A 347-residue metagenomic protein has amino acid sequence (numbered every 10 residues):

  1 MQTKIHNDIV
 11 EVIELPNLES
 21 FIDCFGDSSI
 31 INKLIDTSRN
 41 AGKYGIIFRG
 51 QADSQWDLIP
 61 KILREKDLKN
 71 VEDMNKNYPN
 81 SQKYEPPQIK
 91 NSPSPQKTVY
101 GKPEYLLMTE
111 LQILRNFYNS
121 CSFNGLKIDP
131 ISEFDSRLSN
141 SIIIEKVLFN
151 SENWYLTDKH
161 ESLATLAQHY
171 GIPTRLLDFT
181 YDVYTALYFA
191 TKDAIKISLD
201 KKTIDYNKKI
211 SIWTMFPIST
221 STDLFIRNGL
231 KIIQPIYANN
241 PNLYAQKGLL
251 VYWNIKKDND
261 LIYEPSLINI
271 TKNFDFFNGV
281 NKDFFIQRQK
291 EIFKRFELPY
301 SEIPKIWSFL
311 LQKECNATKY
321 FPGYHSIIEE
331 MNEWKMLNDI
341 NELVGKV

Functional and structural regions predicted by a protein language model:
M1-V347: Catalytic-core elements of nucleic-acid end-processing and repair enzymes
